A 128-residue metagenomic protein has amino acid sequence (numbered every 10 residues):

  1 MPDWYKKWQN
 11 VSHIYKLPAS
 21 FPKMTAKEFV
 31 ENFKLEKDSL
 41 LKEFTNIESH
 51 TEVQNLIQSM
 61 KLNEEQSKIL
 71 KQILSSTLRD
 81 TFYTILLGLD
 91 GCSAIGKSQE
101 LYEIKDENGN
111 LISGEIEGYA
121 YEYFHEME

Functional and structural regions predicted by a protein language model:
M1-Q66, I95-K97: N-terminal low-complexity, intrinsically disordered segments
P2-K6, L17, F21-P22, K34 (+1 more regions): Polybasic, proline/glycine-rich intrinsically disordered low-complexity segments
F29, F33, K37-L40, V53-I57 (+4 more regions): Generic structural signal of hydrophobic/aromatic residues within well-ordered alpha-helices of folded domains
K42, I47, T51, D80 (+3 more regions): Generic alpha-helical propensity signal that fires on short helical segments and nearby coil/disordered stretches
E64-I116: Amphipathic protein-protein interaction modules
